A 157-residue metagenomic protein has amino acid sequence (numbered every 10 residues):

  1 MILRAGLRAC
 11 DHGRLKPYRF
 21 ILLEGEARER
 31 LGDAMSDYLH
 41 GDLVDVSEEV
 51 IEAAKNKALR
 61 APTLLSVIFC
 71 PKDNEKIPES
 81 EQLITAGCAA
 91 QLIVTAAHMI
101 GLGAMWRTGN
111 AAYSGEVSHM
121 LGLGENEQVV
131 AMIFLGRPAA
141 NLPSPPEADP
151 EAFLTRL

Functional and structural regions predicted by a protein language model:
M1-R60, L157: N-terminal amphipathic, basic helical "cap/leader" segment at the start of enzyme domains
G6, L65, P71-H119: Small-aliphatic-rich amphipathic alpha-helix that forms the alpha element of a beta-alpha
G25-R30, S36-D37, P71-D73, G115 (+1 more regions): Short, charged/polar surface micro-motifs in flexible loops or helix N-caps
H40, L59-K72: Acidic-glycine-rich active-site phosphate/pyrophosphate-binding loop
P62-L64, G103, Q128-V130: Structural motif
V117-Q128: Short, electropositive alpha-helical surface patch
V129-L157: C-terminal helix-cap and adjacent tail motif
